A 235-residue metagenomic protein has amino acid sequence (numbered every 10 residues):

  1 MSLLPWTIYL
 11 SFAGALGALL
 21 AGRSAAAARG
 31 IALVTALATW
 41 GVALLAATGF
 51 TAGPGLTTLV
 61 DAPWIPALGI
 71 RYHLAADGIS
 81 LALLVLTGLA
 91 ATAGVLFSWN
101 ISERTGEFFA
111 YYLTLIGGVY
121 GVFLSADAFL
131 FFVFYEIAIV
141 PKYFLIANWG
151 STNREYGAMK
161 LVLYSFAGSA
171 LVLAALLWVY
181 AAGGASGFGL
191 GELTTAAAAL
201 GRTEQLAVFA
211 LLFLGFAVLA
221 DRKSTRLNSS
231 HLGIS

Functional and structural regions predicted by a protein language model:
M1-L10, A76-T87, A128-P141, Q205-F216: Structural signature of hydrophobic alpha-helical transmembrane segments
S2-L3, G17-Y112, G184-A199: Transmembrane helix-loop-helix hairpins at membrane boundaries of multipass inner-membrane proteins
T7-L10, G14-G17, T35-A38, L83 (+9 more regions): Hydrophobic residues within membrane-embedded alpha-helical segments of Major Facilitator Superfamily
S11, I31, D77, A167 (+1 more regions): A residue-level signal for conserved active-site and pocket-lining positions in enzyme catalytic cores
L16-L20, L96-R104, Y143-T152, W178 (+2 more regions): Helix-loop junctions at the membrane interface of multi-pass solute transporters
A25-A26, E107-T114, G118-Q205, A217-A220: Alpha-helical multi-pass transmembrane bundles of energy-transducing inner-membrane proteins
W40-A47, S169-L173, L177-Y180, L232: Phosphate/oxyanion-binding loops and surfaces in catalytic or ligand/nucleic-acid-binding neighborhoods
L227-S235: Single conserved hydrophobic/aromatic residue that forms the stacking wall/gate of nucleotide- or nucleobase-binding
